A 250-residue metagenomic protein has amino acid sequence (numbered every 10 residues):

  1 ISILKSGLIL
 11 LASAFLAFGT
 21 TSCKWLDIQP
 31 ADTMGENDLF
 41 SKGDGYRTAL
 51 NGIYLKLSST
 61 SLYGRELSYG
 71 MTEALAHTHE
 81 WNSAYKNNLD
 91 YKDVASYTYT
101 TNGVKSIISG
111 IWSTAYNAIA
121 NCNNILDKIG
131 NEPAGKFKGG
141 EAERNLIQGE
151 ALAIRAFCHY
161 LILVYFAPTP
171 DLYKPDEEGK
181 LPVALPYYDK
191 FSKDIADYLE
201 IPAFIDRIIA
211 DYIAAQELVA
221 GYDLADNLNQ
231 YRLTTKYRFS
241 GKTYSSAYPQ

Functional and structural regions predicted by a protein language model:
I1-I3: N-terminal secretory signal peptides that target proteins for export/translocation
G7-G19: Bacterial N-terminal signal peptides
S22-T72: Membrane-proximal, proline-rich intrinsically disordered regions
N88-F166, I195-P202, E217-V219: Conserved, well-structured interaction surfaces
E132-A142, Q216-Y248: Flexible helix-coil transition and linker loops at the boundaries of alpha-helical arrays
G140-A142, Y165-D206: Short coil/linker segments at helix-helix boundaries
G179-A196, Y231-P249: Carbohydrate-binding/catalytic loop surfaces
